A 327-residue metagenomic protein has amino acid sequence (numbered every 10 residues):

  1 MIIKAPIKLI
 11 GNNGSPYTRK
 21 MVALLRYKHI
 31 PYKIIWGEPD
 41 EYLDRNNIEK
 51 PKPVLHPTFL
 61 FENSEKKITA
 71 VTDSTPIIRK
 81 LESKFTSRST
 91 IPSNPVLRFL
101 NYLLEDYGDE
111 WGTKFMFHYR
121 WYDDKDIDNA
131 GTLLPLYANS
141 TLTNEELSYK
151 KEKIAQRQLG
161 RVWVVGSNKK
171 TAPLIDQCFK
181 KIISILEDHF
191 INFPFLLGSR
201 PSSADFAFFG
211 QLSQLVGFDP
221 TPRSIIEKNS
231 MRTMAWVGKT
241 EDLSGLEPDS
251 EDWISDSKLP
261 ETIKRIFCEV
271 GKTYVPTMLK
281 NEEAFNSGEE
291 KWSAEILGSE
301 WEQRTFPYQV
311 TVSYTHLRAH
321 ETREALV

Functional and structural regions predicted by a protein language model:
M1-K84, L97-L103: N-terminal G-site of the GST-like fold
S64-K66, A70-L174: Internal, well-ordered alpha/beta segment that forms a basic, Gly-enriched binding/recognition surface
S93, R98, F193-S203: All-alpha amphipathic helical-bundle segments outside canonical DNA-binding/catalytic cores that form hydrophobic
G166, K170-F193: Short N-terminal edge-element motif at the start of the domain
L196-V216: GST superfamily/GST-like fold recognition
F209, S213-E302: Active-site/pore-lining binding-face segments in mid-to-C-terminal subdomains
T315-E324: Conserved small/polar residues in nucleotide/adenosyl-binding loops
